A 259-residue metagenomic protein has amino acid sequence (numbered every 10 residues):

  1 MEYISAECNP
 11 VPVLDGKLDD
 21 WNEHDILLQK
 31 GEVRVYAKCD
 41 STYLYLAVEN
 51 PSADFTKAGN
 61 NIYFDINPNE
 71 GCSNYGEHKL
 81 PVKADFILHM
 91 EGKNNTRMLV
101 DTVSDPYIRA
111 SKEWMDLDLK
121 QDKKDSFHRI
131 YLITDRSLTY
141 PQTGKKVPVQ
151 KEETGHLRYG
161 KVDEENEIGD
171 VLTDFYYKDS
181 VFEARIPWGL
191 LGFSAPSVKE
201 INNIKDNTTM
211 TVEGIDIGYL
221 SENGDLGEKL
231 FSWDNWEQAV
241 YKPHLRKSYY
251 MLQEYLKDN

Functional and structural regions predicted by a protein language model:
M1, A37, A184-I186: Generic low-polarity alpha-helical segments
M1-V13, Y63-K93, K178-D179, G189-N259: Acidic/polar low-complexity flexible segments
E2-C8, V13, D19, E23 (+8 more regions): Extracellular glycan-recognition regions
S5, V35-A37, T173-F175: Residues embedded in well-ordered secondary-structure elements
G16, Y43-P51, S180-W188: Short, well-ordered beta-strand segments enriched in hydrophobic/aromatic residues
N22, M115, L132, G189 (+1 more regions): Short linear interaction motif-like sites in intrinsically disordered regions of transcription factors
H24-L138, N202-L226: Surface-exposed, glycine/proline- and aromatic-rich loop segments on solvent-exposed faces across compartments
I130-P148, E153-L172, Y176-L230: Ser/Thr/Pro-rich, low-complexity mucin-like regions that serve as glycosylated stalks/linkers or repetitive adhesive
